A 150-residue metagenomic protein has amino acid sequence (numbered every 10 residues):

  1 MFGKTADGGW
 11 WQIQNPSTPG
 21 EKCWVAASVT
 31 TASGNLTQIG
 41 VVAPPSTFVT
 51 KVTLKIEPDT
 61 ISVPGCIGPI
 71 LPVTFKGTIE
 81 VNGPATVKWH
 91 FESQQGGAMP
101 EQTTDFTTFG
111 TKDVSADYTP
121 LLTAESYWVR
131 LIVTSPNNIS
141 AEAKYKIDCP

Functional and structural regions predicted by a protein language model:
M1-T5: Conserved beta-strand/loop element in small beta-rich adapter and peptidoglycan-binding domains
D7-Q12: Short aromatic-glycine-enriched beta-strand elements
I13-Q14, A27, E92, L131: Enriched - but not universal
Q14-T47: Boundary regions of SH3-family modules and the immediately adjacent low-complexity/disordered segments in eukaryotic
T47-P150: Mature extracytoplasmic or otherwise solvent-exposed domains
